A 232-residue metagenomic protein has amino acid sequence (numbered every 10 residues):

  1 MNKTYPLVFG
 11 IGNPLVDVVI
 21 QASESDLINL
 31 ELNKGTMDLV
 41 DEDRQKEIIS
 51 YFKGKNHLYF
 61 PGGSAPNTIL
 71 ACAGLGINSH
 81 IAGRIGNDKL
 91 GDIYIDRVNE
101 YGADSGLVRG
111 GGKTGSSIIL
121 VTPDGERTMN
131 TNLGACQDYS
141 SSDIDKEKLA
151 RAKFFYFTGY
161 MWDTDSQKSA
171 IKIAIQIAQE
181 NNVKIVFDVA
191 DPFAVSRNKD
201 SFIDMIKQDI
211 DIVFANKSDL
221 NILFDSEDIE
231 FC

Functional and structural regions predicted by a protein language model:
M1-H80, I93: Glycine-rich phosphate/adenosyl-contacting loop at the front of the ribokinase-like
F9-G10, T131, F154-Y156, V186 (+1 more regions): Structural motif
A73, K172-Q179, I185: Surface-exposed amphipathic alpha-helices with a cationic face
S79, S105, I185-V186: Hydrophobic beta-strand scaffold residues
R97-T114: A glycine-rich helix N-cap at a beta->alpha junction
G106-V108, I119-D165: Conserved phosphate-binding/catalytic loop of the ribokinase/pfkB sugar-kinase fold
Q179-K184, V189-C232: Conserved phosphate/ATP/ADP-binding segment of small-molecule kinases
